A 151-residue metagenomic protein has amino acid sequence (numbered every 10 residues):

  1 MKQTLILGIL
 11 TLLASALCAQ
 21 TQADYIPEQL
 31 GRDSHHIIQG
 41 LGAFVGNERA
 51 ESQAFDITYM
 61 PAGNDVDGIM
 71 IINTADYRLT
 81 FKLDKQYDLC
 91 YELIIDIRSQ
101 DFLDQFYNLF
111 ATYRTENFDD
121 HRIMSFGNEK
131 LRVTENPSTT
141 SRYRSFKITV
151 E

Functional and structural regions predicted by a protein language model:
M1-A16: Sec-dependent N-terminal signal peptides
Q3-T4, T21, R49-S52, N117 (+2 more regions): Intrinsic disorder/low-complexity segments enriched in polar/small residues
L13-L17, D101, G127, K147: Serine/proline-rich low-complexity intrinsically disordered segments, especially terminal tails, linkers
C18-D104, N108, E151: Short helix/turn-capping signatures at newly exposed starts of structured segments
I57, L79, Y113-T115, L131-E135 (+1 more regions): Generic structural motif
D101-N128: Beta-strand-rich cores of mature extracytoplasmic or soluble domains
I123-R142: Short, exposed beta-strand-loop hairpins at the edges of beta-sheets in extracellular/periplasmic proteins
R144-E151: Short, charged interaction patches at domain edges and termini
